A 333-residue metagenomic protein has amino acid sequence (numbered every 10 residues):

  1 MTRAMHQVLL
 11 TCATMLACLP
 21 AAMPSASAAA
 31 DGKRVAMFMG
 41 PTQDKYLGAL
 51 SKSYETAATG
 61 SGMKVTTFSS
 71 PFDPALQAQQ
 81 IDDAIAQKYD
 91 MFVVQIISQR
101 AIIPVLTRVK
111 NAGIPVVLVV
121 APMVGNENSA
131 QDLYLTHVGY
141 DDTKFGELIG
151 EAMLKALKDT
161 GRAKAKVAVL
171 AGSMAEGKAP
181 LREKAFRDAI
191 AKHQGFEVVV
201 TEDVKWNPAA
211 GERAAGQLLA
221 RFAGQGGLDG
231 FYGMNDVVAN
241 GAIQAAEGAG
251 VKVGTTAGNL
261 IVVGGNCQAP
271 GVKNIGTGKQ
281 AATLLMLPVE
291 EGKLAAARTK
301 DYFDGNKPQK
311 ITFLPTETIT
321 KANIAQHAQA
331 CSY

Functional and structural regions predicted by a protein language model:
D31-K33, L170-M174, K178, A189 (+1 more regions): Hinge/cleft segment of the Venus flytrap/periplasmic-binding protein
G32-S61, T66-D83, Q87-Y89, V93-Q99 (+2 more regions): Extracytoplasmic "Venus flytrap"
A36-F38, K88-I96, P115-V119, V169 (+3 more regions): Periplasmic-binding protein-like
Y46-M63, F145-I149, G177-F196, A214 (+2 more regions): Short, solvent-exposed amphipathic alpha-helices that sit in or adjacent to ligand/effector-binding or catalytic
T59-S70, K166-V169, I190-K205: Short beta-strand elements in bilobed, periplasmic/extracellular small-molecule ligand-binding domains
Q77, T136-A165, G211-A215, C267-G271 (+1 more regions): Hydrophobic alpha-helical segments within soluble ligand-binding/sensing domains
V94-N111, F186, V199-K273: Hydrophobic alpha-helical
V105-K144, K166, Q268-G276, A281: Flexible loop/hinge segments that line or gate small-molecule binding clefts
